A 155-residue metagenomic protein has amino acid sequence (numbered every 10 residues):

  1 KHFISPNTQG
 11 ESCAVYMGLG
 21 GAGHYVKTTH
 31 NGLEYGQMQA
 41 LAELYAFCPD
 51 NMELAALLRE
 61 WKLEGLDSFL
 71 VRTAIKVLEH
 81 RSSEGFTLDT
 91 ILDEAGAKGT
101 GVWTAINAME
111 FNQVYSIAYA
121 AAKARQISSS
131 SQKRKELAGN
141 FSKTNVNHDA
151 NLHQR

Functional and structural regions predicted by a protein language model:
K1-Q9: Adenosine-phosphate binding glycine-rich loop
F3, A14, G18-R155: Helical "substrate-binding/catalytic lid" subdomain of Rossmann-like NAD(P)-dependent dehydrogenases/reductases
